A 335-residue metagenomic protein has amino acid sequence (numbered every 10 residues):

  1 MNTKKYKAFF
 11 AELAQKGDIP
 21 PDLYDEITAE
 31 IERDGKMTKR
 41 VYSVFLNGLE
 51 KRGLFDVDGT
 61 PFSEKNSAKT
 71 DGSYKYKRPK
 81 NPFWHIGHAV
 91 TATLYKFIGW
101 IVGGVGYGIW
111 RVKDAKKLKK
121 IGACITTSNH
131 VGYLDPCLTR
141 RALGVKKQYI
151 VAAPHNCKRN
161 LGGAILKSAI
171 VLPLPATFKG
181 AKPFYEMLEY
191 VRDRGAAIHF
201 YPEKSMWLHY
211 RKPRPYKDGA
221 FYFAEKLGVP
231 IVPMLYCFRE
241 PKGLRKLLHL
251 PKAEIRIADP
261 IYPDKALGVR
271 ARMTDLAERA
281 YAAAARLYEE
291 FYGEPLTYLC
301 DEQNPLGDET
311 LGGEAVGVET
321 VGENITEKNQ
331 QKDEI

Functional and structural regions predicted by a protein language model:
M1-T70, F184-I335: Non-catalytic C-terminal accessory region of glycerolipid acyltransferases and related lyso-lipid remodeling enzymes
G72-W84: A short, surface-exposed helix-loop junction/capping segment
W84-Y107, G163, K167: Short hydrophobic helices that act as membrane-entry/anchoring signals
H88-A89, V151-A152, T177, H209-R211: A generic secondary-structure micro-motif detector that highlights 1-2 residue hydrophobic/ambivalent hotspots embedded
G99-H130: Helix-to-loop junction immediately C-terminal to a conserved catalytic motif
K120-F178: Catalytic core of membrane glycerolipid acyltransferases/transacylases, capturing the structured, soluble-facing
K179-P183: Glycine-rich, highly charged phosphate/nucleotide-binding loops
